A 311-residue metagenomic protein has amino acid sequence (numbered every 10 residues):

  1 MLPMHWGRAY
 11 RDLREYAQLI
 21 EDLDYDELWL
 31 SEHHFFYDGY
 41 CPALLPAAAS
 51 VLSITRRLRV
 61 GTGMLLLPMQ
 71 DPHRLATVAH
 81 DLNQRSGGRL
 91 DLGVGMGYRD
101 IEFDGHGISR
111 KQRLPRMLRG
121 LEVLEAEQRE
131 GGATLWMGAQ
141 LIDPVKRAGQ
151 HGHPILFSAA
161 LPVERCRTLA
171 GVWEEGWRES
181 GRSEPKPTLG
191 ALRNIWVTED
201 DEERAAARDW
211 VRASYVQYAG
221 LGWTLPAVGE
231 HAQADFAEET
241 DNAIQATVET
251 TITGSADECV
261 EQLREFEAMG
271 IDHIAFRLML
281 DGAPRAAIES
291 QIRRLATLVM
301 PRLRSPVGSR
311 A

Functional and structural regions predicted by a protein language model:
M1, L28-L30, V60-T62, L90-V94 (+4 more regions): Hydrophobic faces of well-ordered beta-strands that scaffold small-molecule active sites in alpha/beta enzyme cores
M1-R8, P68-R129, G152-L156, L161-R165 (+1 more regions): Flexible, glycine-rich active-site loops centered on histidine and acidic residues that chelate a metal or position
M1-T55, R59-V60, A133: N-terminal beta1-alpha1-beta2 module of alpha/beta enzyme domains
M1-Y10, L65-H73, G131-A139, I195-T198 (+1 more regions): Active-site mouth loops of central-metabolism enzymes
I20, D24, E32, V51 (+8 more regions): Conserved, mostly hydrophobic/aromatic
E27-V51, L66, L161, R277-I292: Glycine-rich, proline-tolerant flexible connector loops at the mouths of alpha/beta enzymes
D38-T62, R116, G120, I292-G308: Alpha-helix-loop-beta-strand connector modules within alpha/beta enzyme cores
H106, K111-R129, E164-D272, R304-A311: An alpha-helical appendage that flanks or caps ligand/catalytic pockets
